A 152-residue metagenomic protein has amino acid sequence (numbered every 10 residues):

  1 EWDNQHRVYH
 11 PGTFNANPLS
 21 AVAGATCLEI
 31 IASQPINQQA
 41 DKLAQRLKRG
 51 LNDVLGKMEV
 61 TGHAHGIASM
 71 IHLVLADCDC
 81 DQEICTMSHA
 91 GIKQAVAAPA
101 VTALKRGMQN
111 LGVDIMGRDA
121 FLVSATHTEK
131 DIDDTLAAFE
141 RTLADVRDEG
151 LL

Functional and structural regions predicted by a protein language model:
E1-L152: Conserved N-terminal phosphate-binding loop of PLP-dependent enzymes in the Aspartate aminotransferase
